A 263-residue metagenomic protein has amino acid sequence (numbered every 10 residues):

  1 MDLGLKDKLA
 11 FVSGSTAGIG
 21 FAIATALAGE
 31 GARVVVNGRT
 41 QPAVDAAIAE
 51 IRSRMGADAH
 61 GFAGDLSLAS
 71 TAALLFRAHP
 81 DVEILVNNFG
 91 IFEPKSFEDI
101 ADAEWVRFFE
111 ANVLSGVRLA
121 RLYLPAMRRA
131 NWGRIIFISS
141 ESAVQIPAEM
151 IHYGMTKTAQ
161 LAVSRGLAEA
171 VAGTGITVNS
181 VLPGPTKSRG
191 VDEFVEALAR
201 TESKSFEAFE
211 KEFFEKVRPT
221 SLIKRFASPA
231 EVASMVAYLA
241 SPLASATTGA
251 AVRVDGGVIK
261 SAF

Functional and structural regions predicted by a protein language model:
L9, T16-A17, T40: Conserved glycine-rich cofactor-binding loop
S96-F97, E104-F109, I135, V217: Substrate-binding pocket helix/loop in short-chain dehydrogenase/reductase
A120, T156, S164: Active-site helix of classical SDR
P125, E169-A170, S245: Alpha-helical segment proximal to the catalytic Tyr-Lys
S140: Residue(s) in the substrate-gating loop at a strand-loop-helix junction that position the organic substrate next
Q145, V236-A237, L243, T248-F263: Short C-terminal tail/terminal secondary-structure segment of NAD(P)H-dependent dehydrogenase/reductase domains
A172, T177, T247-G249: Short, small/polar-rich loop/turn modules that mediate ligand/substrate recognition or access, typified
